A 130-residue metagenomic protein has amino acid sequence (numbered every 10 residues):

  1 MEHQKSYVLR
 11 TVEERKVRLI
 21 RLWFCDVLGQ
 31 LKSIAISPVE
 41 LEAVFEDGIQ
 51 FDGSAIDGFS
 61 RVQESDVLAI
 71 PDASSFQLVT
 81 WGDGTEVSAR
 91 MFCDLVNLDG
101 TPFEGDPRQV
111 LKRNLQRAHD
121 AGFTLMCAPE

Functional and structural regions predicted by a protein language model:
M1-E130: ATP/Mg2+-dependent ligation/transfer catalytic cores
